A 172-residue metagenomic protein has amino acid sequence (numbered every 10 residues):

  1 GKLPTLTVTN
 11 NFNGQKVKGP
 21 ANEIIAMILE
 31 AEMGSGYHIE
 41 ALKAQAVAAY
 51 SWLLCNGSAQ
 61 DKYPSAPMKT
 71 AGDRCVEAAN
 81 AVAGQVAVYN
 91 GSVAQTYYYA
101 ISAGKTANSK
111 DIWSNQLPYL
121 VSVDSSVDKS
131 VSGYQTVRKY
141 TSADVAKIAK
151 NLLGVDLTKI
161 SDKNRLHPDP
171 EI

Functional and structural regions predicted by a protein language model:
G1-I172: Conserved, single-site charged/polar hotspot
